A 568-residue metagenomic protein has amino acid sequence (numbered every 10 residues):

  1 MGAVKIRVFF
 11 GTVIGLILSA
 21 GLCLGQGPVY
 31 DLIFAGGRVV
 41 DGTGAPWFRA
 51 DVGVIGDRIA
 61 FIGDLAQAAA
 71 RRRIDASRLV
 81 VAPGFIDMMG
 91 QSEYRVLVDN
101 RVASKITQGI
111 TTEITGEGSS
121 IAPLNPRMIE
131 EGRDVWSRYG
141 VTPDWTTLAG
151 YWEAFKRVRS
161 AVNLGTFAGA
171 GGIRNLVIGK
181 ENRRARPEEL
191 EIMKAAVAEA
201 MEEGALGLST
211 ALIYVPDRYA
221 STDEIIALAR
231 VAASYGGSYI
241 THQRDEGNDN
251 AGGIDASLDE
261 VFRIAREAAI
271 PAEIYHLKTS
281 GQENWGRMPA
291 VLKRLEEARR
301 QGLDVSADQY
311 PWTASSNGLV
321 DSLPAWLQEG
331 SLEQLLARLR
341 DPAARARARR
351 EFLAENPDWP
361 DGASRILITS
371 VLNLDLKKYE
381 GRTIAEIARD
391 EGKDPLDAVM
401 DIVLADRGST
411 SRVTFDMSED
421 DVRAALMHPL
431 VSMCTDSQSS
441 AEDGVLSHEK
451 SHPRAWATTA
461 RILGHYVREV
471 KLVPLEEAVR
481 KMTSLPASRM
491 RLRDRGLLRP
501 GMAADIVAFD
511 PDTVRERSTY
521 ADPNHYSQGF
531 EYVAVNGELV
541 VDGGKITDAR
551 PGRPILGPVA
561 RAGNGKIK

Functional and structural regions predicted by a protein language model:
F9-G21: Bacterial N-terminal signal peptides
C23-G25: Boundary at the C-terminal end of the N-terminal hydrophobic targeting segment
G27-Y30, V39, T43-G84, D99: Histidine-rich, glycine-flanked metal-binding segment
V39-D51, T410-D416, D421-V422, V470-V479 (+1 more regions): Acidic, glycine-enriched loop/beta-strand segments at the rims of small-molecule binding/catalytic pockets
A76-V81, F85-I86, G90, V96-G207 (+1 more regions): Divalent-metal coordination cores built from histidine and acidic residues
Y151-F155, S160-P187, E191-V215, A229 (+3 more regions): Active-site neighborhoods of metal-dependent hydrolases
A205-L258: Divalent metal-binding pocket/active-site signature
R338-D341, A424-L430, D436, S440 (+1 more regions): C-terminal cap of metal-dependent C-N hydrolases
